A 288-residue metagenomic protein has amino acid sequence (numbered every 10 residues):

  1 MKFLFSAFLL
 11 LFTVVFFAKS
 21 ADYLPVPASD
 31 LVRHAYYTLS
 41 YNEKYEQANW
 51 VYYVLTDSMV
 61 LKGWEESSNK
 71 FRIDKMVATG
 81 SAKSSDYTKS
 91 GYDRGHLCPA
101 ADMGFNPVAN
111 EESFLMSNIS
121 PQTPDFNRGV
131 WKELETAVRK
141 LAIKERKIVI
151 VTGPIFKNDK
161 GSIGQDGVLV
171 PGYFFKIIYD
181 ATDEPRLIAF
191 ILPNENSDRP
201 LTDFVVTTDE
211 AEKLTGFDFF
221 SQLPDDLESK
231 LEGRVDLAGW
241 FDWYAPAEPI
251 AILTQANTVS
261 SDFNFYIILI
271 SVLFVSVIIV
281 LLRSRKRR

Functional and structural regions predicted by a protein language model:
M1-F5: Bacterial N-terminal signal peptides that target proteins for export
S6-V15: Bacterial N-terminal signal peptides
F16-R288: Domain-level detector for secreted/extracellular nuclease and nuclease-toxin modules, and for the ENPP-like C-terminal
